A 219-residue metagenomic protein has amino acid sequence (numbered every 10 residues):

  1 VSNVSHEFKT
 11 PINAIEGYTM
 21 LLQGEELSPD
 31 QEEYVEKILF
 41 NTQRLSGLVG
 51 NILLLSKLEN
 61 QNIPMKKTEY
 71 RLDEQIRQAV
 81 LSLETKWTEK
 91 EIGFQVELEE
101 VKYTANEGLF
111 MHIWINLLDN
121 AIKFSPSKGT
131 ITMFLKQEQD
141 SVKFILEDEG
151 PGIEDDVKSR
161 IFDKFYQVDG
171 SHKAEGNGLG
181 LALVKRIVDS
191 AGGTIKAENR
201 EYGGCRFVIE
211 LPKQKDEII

Functional and structural regions predicted by a protein language model:
Q23-P29: Short acidic helix/loop segment immediately C-terminal to the autophosphorylated histidine in two-component histidine
F40-L45: Short alpha-helical segment of the dimerization/phosphotransfer core of two-component systems
N60-M65, L98, K102-G108: Conserved micro-motifs of the catalytic ATP-binding
K86-Q95: Short conserved segments within the C-terminal catalytic ATPase subdomain
A121-I122: Short helix-loop "hinge" at the ATP-lid/N-box region of the Bergerat-fold HATPase_c
I153-F165: Short conserved segment of the HATPase_c
